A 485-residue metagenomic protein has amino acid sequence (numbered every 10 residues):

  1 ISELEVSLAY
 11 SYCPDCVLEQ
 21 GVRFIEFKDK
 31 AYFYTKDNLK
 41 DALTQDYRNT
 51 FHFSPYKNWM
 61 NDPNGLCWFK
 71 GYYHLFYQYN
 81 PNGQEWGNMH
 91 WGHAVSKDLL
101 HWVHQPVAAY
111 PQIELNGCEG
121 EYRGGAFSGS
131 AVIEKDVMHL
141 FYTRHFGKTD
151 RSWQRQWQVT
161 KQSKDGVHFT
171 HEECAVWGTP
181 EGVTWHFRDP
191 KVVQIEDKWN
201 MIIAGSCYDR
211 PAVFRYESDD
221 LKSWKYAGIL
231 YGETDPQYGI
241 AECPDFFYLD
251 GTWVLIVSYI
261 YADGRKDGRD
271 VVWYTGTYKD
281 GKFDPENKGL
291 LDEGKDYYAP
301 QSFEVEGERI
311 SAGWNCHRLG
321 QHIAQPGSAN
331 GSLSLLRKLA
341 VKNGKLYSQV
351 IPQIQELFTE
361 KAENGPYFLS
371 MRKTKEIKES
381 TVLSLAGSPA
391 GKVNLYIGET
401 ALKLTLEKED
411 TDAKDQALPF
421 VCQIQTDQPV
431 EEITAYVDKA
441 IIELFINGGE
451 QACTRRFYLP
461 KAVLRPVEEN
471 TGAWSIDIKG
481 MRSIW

Functional and structural regions predicted by a protein language model:
Y10-D189, V193-Q237, Y248-E293, N315-F358 (+3 more regions): Beta-rich carbohydrate-recognition and catalytic domains
F33-L39, T275-W485: Beta-rich accessory regions
